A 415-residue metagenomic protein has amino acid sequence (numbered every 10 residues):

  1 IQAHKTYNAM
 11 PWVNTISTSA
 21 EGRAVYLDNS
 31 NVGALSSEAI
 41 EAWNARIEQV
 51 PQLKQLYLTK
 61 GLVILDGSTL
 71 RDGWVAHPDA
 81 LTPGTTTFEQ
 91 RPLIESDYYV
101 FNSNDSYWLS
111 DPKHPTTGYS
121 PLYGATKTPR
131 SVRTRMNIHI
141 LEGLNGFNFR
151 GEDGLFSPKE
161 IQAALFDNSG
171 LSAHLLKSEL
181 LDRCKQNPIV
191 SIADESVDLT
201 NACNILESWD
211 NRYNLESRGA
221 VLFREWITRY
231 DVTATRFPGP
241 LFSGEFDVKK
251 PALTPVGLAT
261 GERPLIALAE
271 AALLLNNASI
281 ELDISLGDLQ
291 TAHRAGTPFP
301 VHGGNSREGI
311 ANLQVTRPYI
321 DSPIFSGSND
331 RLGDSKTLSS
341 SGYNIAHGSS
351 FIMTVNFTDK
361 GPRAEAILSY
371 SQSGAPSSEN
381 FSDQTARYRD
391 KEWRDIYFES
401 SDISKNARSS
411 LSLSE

Functional and structural regions predicted by a protein language model:
Q2-H174, E195, N204-E415: C-terminal/peripheral segments of proteins
S178-E179, R183: Charged low-complexity "KEKE/polyampholyte" interaction tracts
P188: Conserved catalytic/binding loops enriched for acidic/polar residues
S191: Cys/His-rich zinc-coordinating "finger/knuckle" motifs
